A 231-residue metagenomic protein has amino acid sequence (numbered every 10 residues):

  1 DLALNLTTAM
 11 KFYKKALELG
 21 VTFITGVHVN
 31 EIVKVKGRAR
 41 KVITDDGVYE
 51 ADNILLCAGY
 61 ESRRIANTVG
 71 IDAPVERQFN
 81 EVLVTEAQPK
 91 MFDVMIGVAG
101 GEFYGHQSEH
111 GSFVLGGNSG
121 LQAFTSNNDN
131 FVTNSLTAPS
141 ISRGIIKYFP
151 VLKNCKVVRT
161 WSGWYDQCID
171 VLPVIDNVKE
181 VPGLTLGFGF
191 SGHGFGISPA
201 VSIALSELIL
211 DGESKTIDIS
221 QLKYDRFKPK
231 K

Functional and structural regions predicted by a protein language model:
D1-K15, G59-E61, T137-G144, F190 (+2 more regions): Mid-domain beta-loop-alpha active-site segment that forms a flexible, acidic cofactor/metal-binding surface
D1-N53: Helical element adjacent to the flavin cofactor pocket in flavoenzyme catalytic cores
F23, V29, A73, C155-V157: Generic structural signal for residues in well-ordered beta-strands
R38, D45-V48, G101, G111 (+2 more regions): Short acidic/polar mixed-charge low-complexity motifs
K41, V82-V84, Y104, V174 (+1 more regions): Conserved hydrophobic/aromatic beta-strand scaffold that supports enzyme active sites
T44, V48-D93: Central helical "cap/lid" subdomain
P89-G183: Active-site lid/adjacent beta-loop-alpha segment flanking the redox-cofactor pocket in flavoenzymes
I146-K231: C-terminal catalytic lobe of FAD-dependent flavoproteins
